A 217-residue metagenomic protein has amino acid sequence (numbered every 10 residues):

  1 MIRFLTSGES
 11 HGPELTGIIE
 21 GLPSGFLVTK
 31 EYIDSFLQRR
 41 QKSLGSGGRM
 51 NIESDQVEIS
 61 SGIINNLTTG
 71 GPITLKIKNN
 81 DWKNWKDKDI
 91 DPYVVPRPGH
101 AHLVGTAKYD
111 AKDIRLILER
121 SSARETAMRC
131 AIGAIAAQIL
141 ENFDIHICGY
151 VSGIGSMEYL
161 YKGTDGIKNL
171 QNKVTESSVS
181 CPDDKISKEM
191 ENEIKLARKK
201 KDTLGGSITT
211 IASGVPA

Functional and structural regions predicted by a protein language model:
M1-T126, C130-A217: Generic N-terminal targeting/processing segments that precede catalytic cores or assembly contacts
